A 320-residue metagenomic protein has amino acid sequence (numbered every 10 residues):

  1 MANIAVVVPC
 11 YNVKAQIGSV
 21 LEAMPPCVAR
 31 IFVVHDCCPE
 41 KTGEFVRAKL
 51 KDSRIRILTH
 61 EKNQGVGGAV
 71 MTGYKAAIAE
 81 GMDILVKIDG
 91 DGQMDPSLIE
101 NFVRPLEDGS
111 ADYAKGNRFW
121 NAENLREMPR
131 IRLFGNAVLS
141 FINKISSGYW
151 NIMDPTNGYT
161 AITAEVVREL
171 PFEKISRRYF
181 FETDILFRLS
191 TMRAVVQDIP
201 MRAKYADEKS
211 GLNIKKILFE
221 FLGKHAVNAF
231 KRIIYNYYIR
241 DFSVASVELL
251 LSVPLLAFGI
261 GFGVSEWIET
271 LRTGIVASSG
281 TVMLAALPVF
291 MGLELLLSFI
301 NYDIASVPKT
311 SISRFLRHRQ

Functional and structural regions predicted by a protein language model:
N3-A5, R30, D184: Cell-envelope/extracellular polymer assembly enzymes that use nucleotide-activated donors
Y11-P26: Short, well-formed alpha-helical segments that are part of the catalytic scaffolds of diverse glycosyltransferases
A15-S19, E40-K49: Acidic helix N-cap motif at the loop->helix transition within catalytic regions of sugar-transfer enzymes
A29-C38, L58-T59: Short beta-strand/loop segment that forms part of the nucleotide-sugar
H35-E44, G92: A conserved acidic beta->alpha catalytic loop
H60-A79, I84, P96-Y179, Y205-K216: Acceptor/aglycone-binding surface of glycosyltransferases and processive sugar-polymer synthases
I175-S176, F180-Q320: Hydrophobic helical membrane-anchoring modules
